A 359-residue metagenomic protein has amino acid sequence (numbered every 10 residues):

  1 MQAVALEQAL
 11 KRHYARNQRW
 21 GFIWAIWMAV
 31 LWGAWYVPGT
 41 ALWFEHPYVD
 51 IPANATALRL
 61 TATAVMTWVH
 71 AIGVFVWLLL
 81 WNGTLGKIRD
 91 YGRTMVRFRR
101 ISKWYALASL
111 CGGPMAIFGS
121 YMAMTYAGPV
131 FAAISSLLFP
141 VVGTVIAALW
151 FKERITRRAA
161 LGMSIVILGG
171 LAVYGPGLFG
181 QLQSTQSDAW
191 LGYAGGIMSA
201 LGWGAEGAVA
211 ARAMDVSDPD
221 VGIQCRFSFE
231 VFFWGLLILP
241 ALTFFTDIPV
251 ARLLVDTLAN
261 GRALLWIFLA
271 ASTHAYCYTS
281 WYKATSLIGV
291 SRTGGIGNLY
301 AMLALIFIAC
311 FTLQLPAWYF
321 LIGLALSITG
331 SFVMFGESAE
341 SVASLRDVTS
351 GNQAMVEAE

Functional and structural regions predicted by a protein language model:
M1-W68, Q183-R212, S350-E359: Glycine-/small-residue-enriched transmembrane alpha-helix faces in small-molecule transporters and effluxers
Q2-E7, R158-G177, N298, F307 (+1 more regions): Hydrophobic transmembrane alpha-helices of multi-pass small-molecule transport proteins
R19, I23, W27-V30, T56-T84 (+5 more regions): Hydrophobic alpha-helical transmembrane segments of multi-pass integral membrane proteins, especially transporters
W27, G113-I117, P129-L138, V166 (+2 more regions): Helix-helix packing/entry segments at the starts of transmembrane helices
L31-A34, Y91-V130, A172, A270-I288: Specific transmembrane alpha-helical segments of multi-pass solute transporters/efflux pumps, especially DMT/EamA
L42, M66, A123, L149-I155 (+4 more regions): Hydrophobic/aromatic residues within transmembrane alpha-helices of multi-pass small-molecule transporters
W43-L58, G175-D188, T243-A259, Q314-P316: Membrane-interface helix termini and inter-helical loops of multi-pass transporters
A55, P140-S164, M302-L321: C-terminal transmembrane-helix exit sites in multi-pass transporters
